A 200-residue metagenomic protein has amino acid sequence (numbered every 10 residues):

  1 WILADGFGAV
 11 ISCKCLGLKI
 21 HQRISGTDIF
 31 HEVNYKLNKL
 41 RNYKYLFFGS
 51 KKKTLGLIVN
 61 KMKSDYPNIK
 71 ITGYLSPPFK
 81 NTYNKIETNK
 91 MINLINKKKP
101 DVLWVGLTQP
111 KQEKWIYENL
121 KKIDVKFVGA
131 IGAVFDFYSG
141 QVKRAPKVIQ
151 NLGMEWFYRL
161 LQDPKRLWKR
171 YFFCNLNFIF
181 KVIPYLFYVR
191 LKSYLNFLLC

Functional and structural regions predicted by a protein language model:
W1-D5: A short beta-strand/loop micro-motif in the catalytic core of glycosyltransferases that engages the nucleotide-sugar
G8-C15, R144-A145, I149-L199: A transmembrane-helix-recognition feature enriched in membrane-embedded lipid enzymes and envelope glyco-/phospholipid
A9-I11, K111, V134-S139: Short gly/pro/ser/thr-enriched loop/turn and capping motifs at secondary-structure boundaries
V10, C15-L94, K98: Conserved beta-alpha
R41-Y43, I123-K126: A short helix->loop->beta-strand "cap" motif at the edges of active sites that frequently abuts
V59, E113-K122: Short Gly/Thr/Asp-enriched flexible loops that form oxyanion-binding sites at enzyme active sites
S76-T82, D124-Q162: Short, flexible loop segments at boundaries between secondary-structure elements
I92-W104, T108-Q109, V125: Proline-aspartate-enriched helix->loop->beta-strand connector
